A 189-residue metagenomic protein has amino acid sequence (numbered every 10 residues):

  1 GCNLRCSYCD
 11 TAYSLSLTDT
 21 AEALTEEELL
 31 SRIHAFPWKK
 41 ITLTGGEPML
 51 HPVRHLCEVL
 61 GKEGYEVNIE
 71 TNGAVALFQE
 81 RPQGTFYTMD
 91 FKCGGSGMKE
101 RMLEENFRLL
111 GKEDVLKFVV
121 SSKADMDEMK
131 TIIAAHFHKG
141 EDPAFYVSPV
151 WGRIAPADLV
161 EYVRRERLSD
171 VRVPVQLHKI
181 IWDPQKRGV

Functional and structural regions predicted by a protein language model:
G1-C2, V53, E166-S169: Short, charged helix-to-loop "capping" segments that act as catalytic/coupling loops
G1-L4, K186: Disulfide-bonded cysteine motifs in exported proteins
N3-T85: Conserved Radical SAM active-site core
L17, K117, V147: Conserved short-loop catalytic and cofactor-binding motifs
A35, K123-V189: Auxiliary Fe-S-binding modules of radical SAM enzymes
G46-P48, N72-A74, K92-G94, V119-S121 (+2 more regions): Active-site beta-loop-alpha junctions enriched in small/polar residues
V53-A134, K139-P143: Radical SAM/AdoMet-radical enzyme domain recognition
